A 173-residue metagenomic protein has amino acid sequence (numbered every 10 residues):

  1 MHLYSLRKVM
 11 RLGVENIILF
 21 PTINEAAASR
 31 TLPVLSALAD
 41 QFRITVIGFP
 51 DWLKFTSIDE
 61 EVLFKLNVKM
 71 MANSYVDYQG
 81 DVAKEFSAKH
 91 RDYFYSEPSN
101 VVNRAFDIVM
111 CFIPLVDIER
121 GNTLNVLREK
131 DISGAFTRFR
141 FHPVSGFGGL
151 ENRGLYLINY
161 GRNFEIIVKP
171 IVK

Functional and structural regions predicted by a protein language model:
M1-T31: Extracellular/periplasmic Venus flytrap/periplasmic-binding protein
S5-V9, P33-L35, P98-N100, P143-S145: Generic recognition of flexible, low-complexity loop/linker segments
M10-R11, E85, K89-D92, S96 (+3 more regions): Soluble receptor-associated domains flanking membrane spans
R11-G13, V62, G148-E151: Extracellular/periplasmic catalytic domains that process cell-envelope and extracellular macromolecules
S29-R30, D81, T123-L124, V168-K169: Extended hydrophobic-aromatic, low-complexity segments
R30-R104: Extracellular/periplasmic periplasmic-binding protein-like sensory domains
Y95-V102, I113-I166: Segments of small-molecule ligand-sensing domains
D107-I108: Mid-domain beta-loop-alpha active-site segment that forms a flexible, acidic cofactor/metal-binding surface
